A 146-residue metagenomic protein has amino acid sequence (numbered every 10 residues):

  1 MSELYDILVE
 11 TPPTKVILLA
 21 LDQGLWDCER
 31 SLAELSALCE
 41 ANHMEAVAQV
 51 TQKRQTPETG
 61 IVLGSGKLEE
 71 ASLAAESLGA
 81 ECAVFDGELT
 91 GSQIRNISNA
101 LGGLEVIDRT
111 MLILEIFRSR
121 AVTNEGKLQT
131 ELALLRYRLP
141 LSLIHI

Functional and structural regions predicted by a protein language model:
M1-E115: N-terminal accessory targeting/assembly segments
L25, E29, E125, Q129-L132: Generic detection of long, well-ordered alpha-helical segments
M111-T130: Short alpha-helix plus adjacent loop in nuclease-associated cores
L128, L132-L135, L139-S142: Amphipathic alpha-helical coiled-coil segments
I144-I146: Conserved small/polar residues in nucleotide/adenosyl-binding loops
